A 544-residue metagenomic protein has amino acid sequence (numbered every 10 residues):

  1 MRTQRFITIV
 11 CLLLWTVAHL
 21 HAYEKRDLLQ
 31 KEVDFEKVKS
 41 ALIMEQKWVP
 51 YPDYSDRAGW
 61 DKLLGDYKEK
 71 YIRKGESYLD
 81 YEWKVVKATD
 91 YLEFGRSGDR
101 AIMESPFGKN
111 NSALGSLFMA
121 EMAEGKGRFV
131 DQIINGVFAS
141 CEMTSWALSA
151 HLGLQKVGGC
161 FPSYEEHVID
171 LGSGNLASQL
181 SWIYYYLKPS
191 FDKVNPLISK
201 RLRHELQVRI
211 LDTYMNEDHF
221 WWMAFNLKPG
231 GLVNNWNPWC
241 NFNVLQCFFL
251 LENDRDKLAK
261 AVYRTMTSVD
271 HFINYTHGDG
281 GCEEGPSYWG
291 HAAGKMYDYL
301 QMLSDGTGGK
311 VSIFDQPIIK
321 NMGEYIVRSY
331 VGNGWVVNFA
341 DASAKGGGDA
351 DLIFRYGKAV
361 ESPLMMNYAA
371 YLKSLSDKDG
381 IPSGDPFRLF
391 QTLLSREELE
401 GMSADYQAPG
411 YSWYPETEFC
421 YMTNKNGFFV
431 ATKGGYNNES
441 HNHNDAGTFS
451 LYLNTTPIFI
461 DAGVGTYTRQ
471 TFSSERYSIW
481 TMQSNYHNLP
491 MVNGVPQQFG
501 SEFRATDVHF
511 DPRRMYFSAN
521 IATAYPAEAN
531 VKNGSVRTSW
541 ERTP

Functional and structural regions predicted by a protein language model:
M1-K25: Bacterial Sec-dependent N-terminal signal peptides
Q46-W48, G98-N110, M122, V157-S173 (+5 more regions): Solvent-exposed loop and edge beta-strand segments that line ligand/cofactor-binding and catalytic clefts
L64, E121-I134, I183-Q207, F248-M266 (+4 more regions): Structural helix-adjacent loops and short alpha-helical linkers that scaffold large soluble proteins
G75-V86, I133-H151, I198-A224, K260-G280 (+1 more regions): Long, well-ordered core segments of solenoidal/helical folds
G159-G285, D298, L394-D405: Active-site lining segments of carbohydrate-active enzymes
A293-F459, F510-P512: Carbohydrate-active enzyme catalytic cores, enriched for enzymes that act on polyanionic acidic polysaccharides
F429-D511: Catalytic core of carbohydrate-active enzymes
N437, N520-P544: Acidic, contiguous internal or C-terminal segments within carbohydrate-active enzymes that form a structured patch used
